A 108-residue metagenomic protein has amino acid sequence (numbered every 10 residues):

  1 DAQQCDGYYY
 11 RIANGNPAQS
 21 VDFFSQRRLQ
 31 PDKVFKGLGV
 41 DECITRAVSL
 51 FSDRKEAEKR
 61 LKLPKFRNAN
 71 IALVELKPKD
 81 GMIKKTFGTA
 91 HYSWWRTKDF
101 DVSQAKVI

Functional and structural regions predicted by a protein language model:
D1-V48, S52-I108: Conserved NAD+-utilizing ADP-ribose enzyme module
